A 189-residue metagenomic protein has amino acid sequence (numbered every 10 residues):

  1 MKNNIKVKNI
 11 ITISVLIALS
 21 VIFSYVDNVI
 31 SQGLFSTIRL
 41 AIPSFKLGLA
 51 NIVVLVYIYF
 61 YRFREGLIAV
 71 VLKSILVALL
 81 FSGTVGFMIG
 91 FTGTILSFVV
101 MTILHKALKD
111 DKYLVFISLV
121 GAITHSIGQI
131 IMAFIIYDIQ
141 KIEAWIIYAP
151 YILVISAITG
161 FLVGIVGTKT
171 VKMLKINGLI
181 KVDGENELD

Functional and structural regions predicted by a protein language model:
K2-V56: Hydrophobic transmembrane alpha-helices
N3-K6, I68, I147-Y148: Membrane-interface alpha-helices at helix entry/exit sites of multi-pass transporters
I11-I17, I22, A69, I89-T124 (+1 more regions): Short helix-perturbing small/polar motifs within transmembrane alpha-helices
L19-S24, K73, V77, S97 (+6 more regions): Alpha-helical transmembrane segments of multipass membrane proteins
S24-L47, V71-M101, Q140: Interfacial aromatic-anchored transmembrane helix boundaries in multi-pass membrane proteins
L34-R39, P43, G83, F87-M88 (+1 more regions): Membrane-embedded alpha-helical hairpins and interfacial helices in multi-pass inner-membrane proteins
S44-E65, V100-H105: Generic transmembrane alpha-helix motif of multi-pass integral membrane proteins
Y57, L76, L80, M132: Active-site-flanking alpha-helical
